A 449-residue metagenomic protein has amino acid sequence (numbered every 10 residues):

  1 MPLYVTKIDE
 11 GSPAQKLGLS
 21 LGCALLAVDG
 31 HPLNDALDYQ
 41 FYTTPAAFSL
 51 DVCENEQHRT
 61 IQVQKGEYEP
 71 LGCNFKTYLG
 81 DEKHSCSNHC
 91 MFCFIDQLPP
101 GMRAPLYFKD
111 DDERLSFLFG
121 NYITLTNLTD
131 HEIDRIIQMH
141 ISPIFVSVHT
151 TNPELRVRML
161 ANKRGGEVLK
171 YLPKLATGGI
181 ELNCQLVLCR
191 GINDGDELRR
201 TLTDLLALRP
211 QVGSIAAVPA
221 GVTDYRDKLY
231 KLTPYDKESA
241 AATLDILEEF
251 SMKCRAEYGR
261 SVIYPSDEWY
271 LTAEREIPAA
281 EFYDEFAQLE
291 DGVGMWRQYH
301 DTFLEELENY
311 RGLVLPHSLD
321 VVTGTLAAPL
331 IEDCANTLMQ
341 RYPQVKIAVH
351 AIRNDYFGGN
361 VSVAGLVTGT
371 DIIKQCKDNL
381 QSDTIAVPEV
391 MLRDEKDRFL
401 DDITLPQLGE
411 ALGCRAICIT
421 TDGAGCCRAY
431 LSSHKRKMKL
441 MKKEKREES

Functional and structural regions predicted by a protein language model:
Y4, E274-S449: Radical SAM enzyme core and accessory elements
A14, G22-L25, L50, V63 (+1 more regions): Terminal peptide-recognition signature
K16-N34: Conserved PDZ fold ligand-binding element
H31-Y39, R59-T60: Short, Lys/Arg- and Gly-enriched loop/turn segments at beta-strand edges
L37-D51, G66-Y68: Short, compositionally biased
H58, K65-Q211, G221-F250: Conserved Radical SAM active-site core
P143-F145, E181-N183, S214-A216, V262-Y264 (+1 more regions): Structural preference for beta-strand elements that scaffold enzyme active sites
I192, V212-E238, E257-E281, N354-G359 (+1 more regions): Flexible glycine/acidic-rich beta-alpha junction loops that bind and position SAM and/or redox cofactors in anaerobic
